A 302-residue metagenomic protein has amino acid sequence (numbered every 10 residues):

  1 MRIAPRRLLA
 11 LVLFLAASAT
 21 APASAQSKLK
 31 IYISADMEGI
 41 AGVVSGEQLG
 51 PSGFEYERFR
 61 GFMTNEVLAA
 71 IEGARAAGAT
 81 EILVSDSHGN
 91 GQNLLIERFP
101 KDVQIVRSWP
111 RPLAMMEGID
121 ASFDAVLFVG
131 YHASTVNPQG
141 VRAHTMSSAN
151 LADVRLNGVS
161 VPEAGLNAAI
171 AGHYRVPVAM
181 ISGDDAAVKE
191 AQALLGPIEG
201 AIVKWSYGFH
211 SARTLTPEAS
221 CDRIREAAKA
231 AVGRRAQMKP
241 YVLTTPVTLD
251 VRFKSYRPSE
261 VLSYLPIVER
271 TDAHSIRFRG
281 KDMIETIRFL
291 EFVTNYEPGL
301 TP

Functional and structural regions predicted by a protein language model:
M1-A10: Bacterial N-terminal signal peptides that target proteins for export
L9-A19: Bacterial N-terminal signal peptides
T20-A25: Sec/Tat signal peptide C-region and signal peptidase I cleavage site
L49-A69: Short catalytic helix/loop segments, enriched in acidic residues and glycine and frequently bearing histidine
I82, S220-P302: C-terminal accessory domains and tails appended to enzymatic cores
K101-I119: A glycine-rich helix N-cap at a beta->alpha junction
S148-Y174, G183-A186: Active-site glycine-rich loop that binds ribose-phosphate moieties when present
I170-V178, S182-A227, A231-V232: Active-site rim beta-loop-alpha module in soluble metabolic enzymes
